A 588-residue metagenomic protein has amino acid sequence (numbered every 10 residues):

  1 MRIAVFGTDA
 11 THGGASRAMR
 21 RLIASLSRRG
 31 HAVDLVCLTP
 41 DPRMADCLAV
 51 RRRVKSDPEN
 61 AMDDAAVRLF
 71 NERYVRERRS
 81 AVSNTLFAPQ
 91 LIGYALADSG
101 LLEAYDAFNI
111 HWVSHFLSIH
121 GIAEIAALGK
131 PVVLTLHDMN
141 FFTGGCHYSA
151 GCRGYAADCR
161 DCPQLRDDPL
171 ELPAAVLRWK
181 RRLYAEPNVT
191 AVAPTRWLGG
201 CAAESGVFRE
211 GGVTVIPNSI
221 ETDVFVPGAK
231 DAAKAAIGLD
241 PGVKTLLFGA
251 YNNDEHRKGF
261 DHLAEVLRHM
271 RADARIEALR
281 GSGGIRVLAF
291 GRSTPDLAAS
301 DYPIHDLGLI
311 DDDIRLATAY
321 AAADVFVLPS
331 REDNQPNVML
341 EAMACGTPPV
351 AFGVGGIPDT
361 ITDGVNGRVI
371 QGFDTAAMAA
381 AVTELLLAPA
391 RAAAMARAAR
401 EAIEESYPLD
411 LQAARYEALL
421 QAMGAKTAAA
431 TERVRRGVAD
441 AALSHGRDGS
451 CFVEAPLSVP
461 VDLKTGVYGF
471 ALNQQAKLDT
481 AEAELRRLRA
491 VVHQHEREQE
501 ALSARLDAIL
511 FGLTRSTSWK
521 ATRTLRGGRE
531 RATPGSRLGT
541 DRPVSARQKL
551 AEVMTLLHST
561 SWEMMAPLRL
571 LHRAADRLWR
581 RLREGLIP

Functional and structural regions predicted by a protein language model:
L239-K258, A264-R268: Conserved donor-binding/catalytic core segment of Leloir-type glycosyltransferases
R280-R286, F290-A317: Nucleotide-activated donor-binding/catalytic signature segment of Leloir-type glycosyltransferases, i.e., the conserved
T318-A323: Short alpha-helical donor nucleotide-sugar binding micro-motif in glycosyltransferases
R331: Aromatic "clamp/platform" in nucleotide-sugar-dependent glycosyltransferases that forms part of the donor/acceptor
P348-A351: Short hydrophobic beta-strand element within catalytic cores of glycosyltransferases and related nucleotide-activated
D363-G364, R368-T375, E384-P389: Conserved acidic donor-binding segment of nucleotide-sugar-dependent glycosyltransferases
A377, E384, R391-S406, Q412-A418 (+1 more regions): A short, well-ordered alpha-helix in the C-terminal region of glycosyltransferases
A430-P588: Boundary detector for helix-to-coil junctions that initiate low-complexity/charged tails
